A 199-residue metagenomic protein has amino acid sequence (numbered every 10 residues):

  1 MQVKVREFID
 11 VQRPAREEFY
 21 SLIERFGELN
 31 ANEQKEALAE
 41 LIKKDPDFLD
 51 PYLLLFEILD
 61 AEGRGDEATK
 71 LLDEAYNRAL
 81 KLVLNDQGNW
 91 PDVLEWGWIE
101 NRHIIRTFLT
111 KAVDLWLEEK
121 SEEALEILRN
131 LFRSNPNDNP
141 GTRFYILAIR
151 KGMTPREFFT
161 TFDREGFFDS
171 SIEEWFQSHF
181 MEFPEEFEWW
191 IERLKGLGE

Functional and structural regions predicted by a protein language model:
M1-G88, E123-N135, F144-E199: N-terminal alpha-helical interaction modules that lie
P14, D47, W96-H103, K120 (+1 more regions): Structural signature of alpha-solenoid helical repeat junctions
F26-L29, G97-W98, E118: Repeat-based scaffolding regions
A37, V93-G97, T110: A short, mixed-charge helix-start or loop-turn motif at secondary-structure junctions
L84-E100: Acidic, Ser/Thr-rich low-complexity linear motifs
I105-G141: Extended, charged alpha-helical interaction scaffolds
